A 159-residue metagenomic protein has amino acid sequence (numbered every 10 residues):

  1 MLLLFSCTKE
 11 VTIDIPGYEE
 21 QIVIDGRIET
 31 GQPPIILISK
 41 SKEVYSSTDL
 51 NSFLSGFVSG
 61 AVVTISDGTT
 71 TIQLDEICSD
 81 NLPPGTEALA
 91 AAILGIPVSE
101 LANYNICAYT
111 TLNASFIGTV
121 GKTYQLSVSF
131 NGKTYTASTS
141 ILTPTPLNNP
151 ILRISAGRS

Functional and structural regions predicted by a protein language model:
L3-S6: C-terminal motif of bacterial Sec signal peptides marking the signal peptidase cleavage site
T8-S159: A sequence/structural signal for flexible, mid-protein segments enriched in small/helix-disrupting residues
